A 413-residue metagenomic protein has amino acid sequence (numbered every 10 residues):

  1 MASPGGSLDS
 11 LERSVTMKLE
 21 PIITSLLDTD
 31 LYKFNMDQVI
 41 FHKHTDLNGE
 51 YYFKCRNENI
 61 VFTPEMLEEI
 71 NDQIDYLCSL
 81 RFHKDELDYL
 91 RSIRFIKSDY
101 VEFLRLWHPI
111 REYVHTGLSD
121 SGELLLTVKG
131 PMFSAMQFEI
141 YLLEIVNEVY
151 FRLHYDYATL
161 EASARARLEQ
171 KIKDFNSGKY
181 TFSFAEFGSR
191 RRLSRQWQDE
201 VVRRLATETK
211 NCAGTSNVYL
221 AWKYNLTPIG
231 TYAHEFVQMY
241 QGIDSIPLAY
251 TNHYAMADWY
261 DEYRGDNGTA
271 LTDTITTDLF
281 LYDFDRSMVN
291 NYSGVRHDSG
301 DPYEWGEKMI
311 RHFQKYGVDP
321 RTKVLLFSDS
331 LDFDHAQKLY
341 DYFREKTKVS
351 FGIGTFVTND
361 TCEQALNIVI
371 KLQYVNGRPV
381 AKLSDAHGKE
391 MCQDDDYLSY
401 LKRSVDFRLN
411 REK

Functional and structural regions predicted by a protein language model:
M1-A2: Universal eukaryotic N-terminal targeting presequences
S7-T251, Y260-D261, V369-K413: Ordered alpha/beta subdomains of enzyme catalytic regions
E12, L220, Y224, I229-K413: Glycine-rich phosphate/ribose-binding loops and adjacent secondary-structure elements that form binding surfaces
